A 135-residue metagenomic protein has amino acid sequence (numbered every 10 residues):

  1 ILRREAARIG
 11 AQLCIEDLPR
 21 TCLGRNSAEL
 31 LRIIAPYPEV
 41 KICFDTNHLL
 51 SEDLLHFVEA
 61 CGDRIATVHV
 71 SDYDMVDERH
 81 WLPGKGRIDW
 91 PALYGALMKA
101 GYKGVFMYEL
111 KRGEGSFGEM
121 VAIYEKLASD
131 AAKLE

Functional and structural regions predicted by a protein language model:
I1-K41, S51: Active-site acidic/histidine proton-transfer and metal-coordination neighborhood in alpha/beta enzyme cores
R3-R4, A35, E59, G95-M98 (+2 more regions): Surface-exposed alpha-helical segments enriched in charged/polar residues
L13-I15, V40-D45, A66-V70, G104-Y108: Hydrophobic faces of well-ordered beta-strands that scaffold small-molecule active sites in alpha/beta enzyme cores
L18, E109-G113: Short strand-loop junctions, especially beta-strand C-caps/beta-turns that link beta-sheets to coils or alpha-helices
G24-L31, H48-K103, K111-R112, E119: Gly/Pro-rich active-site loop or hairpin
Y102-Y108, K126-D130: An exposure/low-complexity boundary signal
G115-E135: C-terminal helical cap(s) of enzyme catalytic domains, especially alpha/beta-barrels
